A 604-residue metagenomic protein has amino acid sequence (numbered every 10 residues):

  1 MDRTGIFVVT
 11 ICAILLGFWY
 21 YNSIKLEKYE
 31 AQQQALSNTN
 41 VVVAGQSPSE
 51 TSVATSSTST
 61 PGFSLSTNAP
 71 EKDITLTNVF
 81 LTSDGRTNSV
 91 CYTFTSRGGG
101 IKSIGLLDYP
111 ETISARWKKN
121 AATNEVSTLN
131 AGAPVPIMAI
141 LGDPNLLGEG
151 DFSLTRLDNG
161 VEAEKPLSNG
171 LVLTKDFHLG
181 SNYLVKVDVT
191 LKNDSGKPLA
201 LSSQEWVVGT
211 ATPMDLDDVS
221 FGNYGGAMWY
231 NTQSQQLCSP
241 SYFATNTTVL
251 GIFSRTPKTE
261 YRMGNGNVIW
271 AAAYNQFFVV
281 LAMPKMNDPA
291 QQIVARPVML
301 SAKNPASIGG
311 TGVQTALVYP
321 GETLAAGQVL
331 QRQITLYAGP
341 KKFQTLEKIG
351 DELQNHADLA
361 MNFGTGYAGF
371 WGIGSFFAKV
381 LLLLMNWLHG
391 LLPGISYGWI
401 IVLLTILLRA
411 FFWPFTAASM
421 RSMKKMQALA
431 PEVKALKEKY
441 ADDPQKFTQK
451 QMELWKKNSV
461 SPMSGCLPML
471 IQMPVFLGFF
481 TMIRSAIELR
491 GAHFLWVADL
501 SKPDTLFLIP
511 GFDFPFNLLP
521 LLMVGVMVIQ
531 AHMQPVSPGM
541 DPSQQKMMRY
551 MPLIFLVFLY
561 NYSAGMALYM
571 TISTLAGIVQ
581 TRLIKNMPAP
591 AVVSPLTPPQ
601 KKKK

Functional and structural regions predicted by a protein language model:
M1-I406, A410, I509, A591-K604: Membrane-protein biogenesis/insertion across secretory and organellar systems
R3, G394-S396, F558-A567: Transmembrane helix interruption/hinge and helix-loop junction motifs
V8-Y20, F476-F479, L521-V526, Y550-I554: Core hydrophobic alpha-helical membrane-spanning segments
K25, L171, G327, A410-F476 (+2 more regions): Membrane-interface amphipathic helices and adjacent TM-edge segments
M361-E438, K446, M452, K456 (+3 more regions): Transmembrane alpha-helical segments that form the functional core of multipass membrane systems
F480-V526: Conserved catalytic motifs of ABC-family nucleotide-binding domains
P515-L519, S563-M570: Loop-to-transmembrane alpha-helix initiation sites
